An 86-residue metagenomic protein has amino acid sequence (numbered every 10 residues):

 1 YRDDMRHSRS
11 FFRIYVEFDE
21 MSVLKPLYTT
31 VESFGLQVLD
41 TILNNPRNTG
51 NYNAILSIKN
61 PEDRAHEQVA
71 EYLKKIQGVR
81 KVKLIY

Functional and structural regions predicted by a protein language model:
Y1-L43: Canonical alpha-helical transmembrane segment with a positive-inside/aromatic-interface signature
Y15, S57-N60: Short N-terminal micro-motifs specific to bacterial/archaeal maturation and metal-cluster initiation sites
E20-M21, K59-R64: Helix N-cap motif at beta-to-alpha junctions
P26-E32, A65-Q77: Short amphipathic alpha-helices in soluble, non-transmembrane regions that often serve as interface/regulatory elements
Q37-L43, A70, K74-Y86: Conserved short beta-strand edge segments in small beta-sheet-based binding/regulatory domains
N44-T49: A short beta-turn/loop motif at secondary-structure boundaries
G50-I58: Short, hydrophobic beta-strand segments
